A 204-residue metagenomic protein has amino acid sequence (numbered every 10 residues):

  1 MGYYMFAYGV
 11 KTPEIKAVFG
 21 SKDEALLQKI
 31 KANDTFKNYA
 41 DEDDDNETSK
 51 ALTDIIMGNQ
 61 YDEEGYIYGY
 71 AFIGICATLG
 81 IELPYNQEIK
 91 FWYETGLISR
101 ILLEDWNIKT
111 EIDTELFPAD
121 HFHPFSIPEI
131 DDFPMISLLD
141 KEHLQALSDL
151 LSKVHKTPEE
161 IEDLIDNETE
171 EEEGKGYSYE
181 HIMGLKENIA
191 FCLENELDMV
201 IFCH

Functional and structural regions predicted by a protein language model:
M1-E187, F191, N195, H204: Acidic (Asp/Glu-rich) sequence patches and key acidic residues that form negatively charged surfaces used
